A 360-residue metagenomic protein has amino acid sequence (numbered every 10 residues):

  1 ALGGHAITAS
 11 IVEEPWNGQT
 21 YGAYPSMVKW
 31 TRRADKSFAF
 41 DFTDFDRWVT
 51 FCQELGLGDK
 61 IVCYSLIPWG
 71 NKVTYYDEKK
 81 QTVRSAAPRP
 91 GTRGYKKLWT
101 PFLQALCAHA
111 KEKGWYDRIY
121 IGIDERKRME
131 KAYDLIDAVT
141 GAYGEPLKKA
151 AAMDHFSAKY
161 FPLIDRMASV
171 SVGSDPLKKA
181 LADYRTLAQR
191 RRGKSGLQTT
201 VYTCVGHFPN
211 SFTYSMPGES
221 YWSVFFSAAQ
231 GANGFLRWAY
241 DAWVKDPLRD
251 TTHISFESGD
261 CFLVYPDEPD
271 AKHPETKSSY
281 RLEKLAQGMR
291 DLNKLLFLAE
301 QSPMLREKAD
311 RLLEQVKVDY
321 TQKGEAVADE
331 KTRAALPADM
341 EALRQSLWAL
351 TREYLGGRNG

Functional and structural regions predicted by a protein language model:
A1, R47, F51, Y221-Q230 (+1 more regions): Short, hydrophobic/amphipathic alpha-helical patches that form generic packing surfaces within helical domains
A1-Y143, A151-D165, D241-V244: Aromatic-lined carbohydrate-binding surfaces of glycoside hydrolases
A6-A9, T200, N233-Y240: Acidic/polar loop patches that form or flank catalytic/metal-binding clefts of enzymes that bind anionic ligands
K72-Y75, V83, A87-F156, L248-G360: Catalytic domains of carbohydrate-active enzymes that cleave complex glycans
K131-A132, K178-Q189: Active-site-adjacent beta->alpha loops and helix N-cap segments on the catalytic face of soluble alpha/beta enzymes
E145-D154, F161-K178, N210-A228, D241: Extracellular glycoside hydrolase catalytic/binding regions
R192-W222: Active-site clefts of carbohydrate-active enzymes
M216-P266: Substrate-binding cleft of secreted/luminal carbohydrate-active enzymes
